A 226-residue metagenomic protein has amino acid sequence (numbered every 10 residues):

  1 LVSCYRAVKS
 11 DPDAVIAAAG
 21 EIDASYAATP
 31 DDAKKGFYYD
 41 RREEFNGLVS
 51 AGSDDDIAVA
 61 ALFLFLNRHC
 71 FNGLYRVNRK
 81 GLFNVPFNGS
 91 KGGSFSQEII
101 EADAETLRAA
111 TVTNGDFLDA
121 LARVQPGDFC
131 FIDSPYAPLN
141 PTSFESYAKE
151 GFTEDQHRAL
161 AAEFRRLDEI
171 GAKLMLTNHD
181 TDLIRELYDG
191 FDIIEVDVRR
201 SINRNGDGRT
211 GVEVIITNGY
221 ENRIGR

Functional and structural regions predicted by a protein language model:
L1-T111: Class I S-adenosyl-L-methionine-dependent methyltransferase module
L1-Y5, L64-N78, G115-F117, R123-S143 (+2 more regions): Conserved proline-anchored active-site loop of SAM-dependent methyltransferases that bridges a beta-strand
V2, A24, L118-L121, R199-R204: A short acidic, often aromatic-flanked loop/helix-cap motif at beta-alpha or helix-coil junctions that lines enzyme
D11, R68-C70, Y136, D180 (+1 more regions): Short, flexible active-site-adjacent loop segments at beta-strand->alpha-helix junctions, enriched in small/polar
N67, T106-A109, G127, I170-G171 (+1 more regions): Structured helix-beta-strand junction loops
V77-K91, P135-R158: Mobile active-site "lid"/loop adjacent to the S-adenosyl-L-methionine
T111-T113, I194: General small-molecule cofactor/ligand-binding pocket signal
K149, T153-R226: Long, positively charged, glycine-interspersed low-complexity recognition regions
